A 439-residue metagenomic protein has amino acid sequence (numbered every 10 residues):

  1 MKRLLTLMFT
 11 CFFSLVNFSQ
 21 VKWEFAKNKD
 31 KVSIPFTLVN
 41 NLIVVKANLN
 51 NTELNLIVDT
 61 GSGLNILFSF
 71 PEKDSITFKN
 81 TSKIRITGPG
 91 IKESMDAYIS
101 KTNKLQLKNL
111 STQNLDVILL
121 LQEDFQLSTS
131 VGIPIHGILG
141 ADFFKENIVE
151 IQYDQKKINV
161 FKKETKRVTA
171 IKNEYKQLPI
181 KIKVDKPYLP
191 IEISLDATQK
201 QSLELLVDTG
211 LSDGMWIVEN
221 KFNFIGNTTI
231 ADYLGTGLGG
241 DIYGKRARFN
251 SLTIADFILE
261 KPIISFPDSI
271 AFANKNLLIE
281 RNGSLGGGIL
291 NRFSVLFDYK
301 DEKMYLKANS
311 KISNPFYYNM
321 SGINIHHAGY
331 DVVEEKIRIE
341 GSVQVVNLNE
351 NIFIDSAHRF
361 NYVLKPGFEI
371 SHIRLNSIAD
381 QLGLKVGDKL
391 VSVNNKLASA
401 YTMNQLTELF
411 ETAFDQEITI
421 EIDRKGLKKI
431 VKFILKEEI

Functional and structural regions predicted by a protein language model:
M1-E24: Bacterial Sec-dependent N-terminal signal peptides
F18-I439: Pepsin/retropepsin-fold aspartyl endopeptidases
